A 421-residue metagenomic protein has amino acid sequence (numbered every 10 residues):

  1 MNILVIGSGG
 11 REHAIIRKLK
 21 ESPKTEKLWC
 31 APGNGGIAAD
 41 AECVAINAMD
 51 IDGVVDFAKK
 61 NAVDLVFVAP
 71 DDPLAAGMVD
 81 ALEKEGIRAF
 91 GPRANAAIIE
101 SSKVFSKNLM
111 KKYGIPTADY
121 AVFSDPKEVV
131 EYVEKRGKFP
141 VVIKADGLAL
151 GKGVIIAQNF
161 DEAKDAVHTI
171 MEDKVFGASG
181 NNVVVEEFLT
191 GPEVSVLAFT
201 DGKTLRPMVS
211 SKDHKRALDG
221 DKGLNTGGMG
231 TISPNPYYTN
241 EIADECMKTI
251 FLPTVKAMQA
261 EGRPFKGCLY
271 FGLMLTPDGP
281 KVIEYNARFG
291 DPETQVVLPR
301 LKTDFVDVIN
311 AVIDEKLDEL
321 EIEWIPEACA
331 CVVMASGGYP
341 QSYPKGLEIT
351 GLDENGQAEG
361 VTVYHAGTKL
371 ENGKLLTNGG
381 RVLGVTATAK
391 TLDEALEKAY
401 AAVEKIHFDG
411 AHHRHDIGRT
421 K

Functional and structural regions predicted by a protein language model:
M1-A94: ATP-binding N-terminal substructure of ATP-dependent carboxylate-amine bond-forming enzymes
L4-V5, E100-N182, P236, N240-L252: Active-site nucleotide/adenylate-binding loops and adjacent lid/helix of ATP-dependent enzymes
E21, G36-A38, F90, K112-G114 (+12 more regions): Solvent-exposed alpha-helices and their adjacent loops that cap or buttress functional pockets in soluble metabolic
G153-T294: Internal nucleotide-binding/catalytic subdomain
M247-L269, N286-A358: Active-site "cap" helix and flanking loop/linker of ATP-utilizing ligase/carboxylase catalytic domains
K345-G384: Generic long, charged, amphipathic alpha-helical segments
T368-N372, L376-K421: Generic C-terminus detector
